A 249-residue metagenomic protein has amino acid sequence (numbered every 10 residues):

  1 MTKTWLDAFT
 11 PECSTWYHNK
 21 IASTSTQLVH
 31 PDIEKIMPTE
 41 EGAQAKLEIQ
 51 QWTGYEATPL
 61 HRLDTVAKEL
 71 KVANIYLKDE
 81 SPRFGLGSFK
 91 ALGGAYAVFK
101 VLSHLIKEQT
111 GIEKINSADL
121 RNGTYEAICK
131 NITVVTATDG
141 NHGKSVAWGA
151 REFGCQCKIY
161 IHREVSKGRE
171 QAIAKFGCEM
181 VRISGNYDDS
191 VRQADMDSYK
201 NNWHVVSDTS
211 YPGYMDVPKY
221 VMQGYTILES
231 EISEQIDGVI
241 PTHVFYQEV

Functional and structural regions predicted by a protein language model:
M1-V249: PLP-dependent amino-acid enzyme catalytic core
